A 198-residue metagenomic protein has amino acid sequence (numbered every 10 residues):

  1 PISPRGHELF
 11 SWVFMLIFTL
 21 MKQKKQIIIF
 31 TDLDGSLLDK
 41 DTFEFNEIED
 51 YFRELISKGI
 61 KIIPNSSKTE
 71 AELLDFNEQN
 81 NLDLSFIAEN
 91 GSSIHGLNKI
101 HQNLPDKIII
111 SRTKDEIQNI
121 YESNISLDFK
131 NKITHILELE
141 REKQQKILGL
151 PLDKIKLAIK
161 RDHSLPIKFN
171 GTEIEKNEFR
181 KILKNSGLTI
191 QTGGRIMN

Functional and structural regions predicted by a protein language model:
Q23-Q26, E49: Short, small/polar residue-rich loop motifs at catalytic or cofactor-binding pockets
K25-D41: Asp-based phosphoryl-transfer active-site loop
E44-L137: Active-site phosphate-binding/coordination module
D128-N198: Conserved acidic, metal-coordinating active-site core of Asp-based, Mg2+-dependent phosphoryl-transfer enzymes
